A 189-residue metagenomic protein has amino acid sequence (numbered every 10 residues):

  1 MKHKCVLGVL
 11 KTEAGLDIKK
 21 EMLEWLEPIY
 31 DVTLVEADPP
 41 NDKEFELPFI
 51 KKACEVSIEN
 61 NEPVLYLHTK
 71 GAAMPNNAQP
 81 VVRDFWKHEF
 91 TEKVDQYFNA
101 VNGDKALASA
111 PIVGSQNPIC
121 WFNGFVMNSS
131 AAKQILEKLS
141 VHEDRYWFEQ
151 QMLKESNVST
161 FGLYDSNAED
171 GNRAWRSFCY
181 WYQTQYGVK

Functional and structural regions predicted by a protein language model:
M1-K189: ER/Golgi luminal nucleotide-sugar-dependent glycosyltransferases, focusing on the catalytic module
